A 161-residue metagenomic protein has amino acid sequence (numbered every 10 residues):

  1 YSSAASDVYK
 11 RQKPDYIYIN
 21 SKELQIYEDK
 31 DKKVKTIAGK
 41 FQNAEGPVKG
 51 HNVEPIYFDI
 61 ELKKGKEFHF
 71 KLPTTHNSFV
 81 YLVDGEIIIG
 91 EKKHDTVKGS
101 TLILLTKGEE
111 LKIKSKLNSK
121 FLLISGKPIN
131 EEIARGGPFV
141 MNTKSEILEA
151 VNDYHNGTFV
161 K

Functional and structural regions predicted by a protein language model:
Y1-A5, Y9: Single conserved hydrophobic/aromatic residue that forms the stacking wall/gate of nucleotide- or nucleobase-binding
K10-V53: A short, N-terminal "cap"/entry segment at the start of jelly-roll beta-barrel domains of the cupin/DSBH fold
K32, E54-F58, K66-F68, S78 (+2 more regions): A generic structural signal for short beta-strands and their flanking turns/coil linkers
K40-G46, I56-P73: Conserved short histidine dyad/triad with adjacent acidic residue
Y57-D59, F79, T101-L102, L123: Conserved hydrophobic/aromatic beta-strand scaffold that supports enzyme active sites
P73, S78-Y81, E86-K112: Short acidic-glycine-tyrosine-enriched beta hairpin
K107-H155: A hydrophobic, small-residue-rich beta->alpha segment in the mid-to-C-terminal subdomain of diverse proteins
N156-K161: Structural signal for terminal/edge beta-strands and the immediately following C-terminal loop/tail that closes
